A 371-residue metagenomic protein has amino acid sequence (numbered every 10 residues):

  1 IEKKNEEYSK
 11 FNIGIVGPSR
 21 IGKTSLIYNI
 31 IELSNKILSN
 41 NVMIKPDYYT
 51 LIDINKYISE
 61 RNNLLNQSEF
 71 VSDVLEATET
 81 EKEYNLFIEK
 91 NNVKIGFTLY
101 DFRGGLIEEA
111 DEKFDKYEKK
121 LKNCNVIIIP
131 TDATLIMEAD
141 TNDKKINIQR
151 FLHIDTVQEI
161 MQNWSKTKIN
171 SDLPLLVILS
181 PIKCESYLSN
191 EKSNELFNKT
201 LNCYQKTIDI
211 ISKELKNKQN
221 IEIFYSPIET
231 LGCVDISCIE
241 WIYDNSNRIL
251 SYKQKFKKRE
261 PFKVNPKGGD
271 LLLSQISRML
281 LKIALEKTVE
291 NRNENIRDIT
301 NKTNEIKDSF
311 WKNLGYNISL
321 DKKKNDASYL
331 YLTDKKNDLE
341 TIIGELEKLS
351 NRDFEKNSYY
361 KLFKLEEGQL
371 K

Functional and structural regions predicted by a protein language model:
E2-E76, V93-F97: Conserved G1/Walker A P-loop phosphate-binding module
N5-I15, N35, S274-K371: C-terminal non-catalytic interaction/localization modules
N12-G17, L99-D101, I127, L176-K183 (+1 more regions): Extended hydrophobic secondary-structure segments that form protein cores and membrane-embedded regions
R20, N91, R103-G105, C184-E185 (+1 more regions): Conserved beta-strand elements of beta-rich interaction domains across eukaryotes, especially beta-propellers
L75-I128, L135-N142: Switch II of P-loop NTPase G domains
Y117-K216: Conserved C-terminal guanine-recognition region of P-loop GTPase G domains, centered on the G4
S171-E191, P227-I236, I242-Y243, N293-I296 (+1 more regions): Conserved NTP phosphate-binding and transfer environment spanning the P-loop NTPase/kinase superfamily
Y187-S277: Canonical P-loop GTPase G-domain recognition
